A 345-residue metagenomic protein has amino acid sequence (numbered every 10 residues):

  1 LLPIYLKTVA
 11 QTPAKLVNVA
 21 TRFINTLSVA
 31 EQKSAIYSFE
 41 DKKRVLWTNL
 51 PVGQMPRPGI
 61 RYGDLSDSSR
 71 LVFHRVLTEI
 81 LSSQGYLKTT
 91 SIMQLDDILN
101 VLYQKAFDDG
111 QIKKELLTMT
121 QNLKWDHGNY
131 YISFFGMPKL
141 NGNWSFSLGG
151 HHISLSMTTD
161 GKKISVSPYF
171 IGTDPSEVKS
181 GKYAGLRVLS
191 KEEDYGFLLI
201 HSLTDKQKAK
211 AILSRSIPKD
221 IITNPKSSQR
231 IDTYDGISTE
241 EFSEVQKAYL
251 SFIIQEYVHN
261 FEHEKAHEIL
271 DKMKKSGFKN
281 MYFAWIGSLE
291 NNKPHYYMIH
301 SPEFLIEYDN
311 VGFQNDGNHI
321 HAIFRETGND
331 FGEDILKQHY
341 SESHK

Functional and structural regions predicted by a protein language model:
L1-T12: Bacterial Sec-dependent N-terminal signal peptides
Q11-S82, Y86-K345: A cross-kingdom marker for long, charged
